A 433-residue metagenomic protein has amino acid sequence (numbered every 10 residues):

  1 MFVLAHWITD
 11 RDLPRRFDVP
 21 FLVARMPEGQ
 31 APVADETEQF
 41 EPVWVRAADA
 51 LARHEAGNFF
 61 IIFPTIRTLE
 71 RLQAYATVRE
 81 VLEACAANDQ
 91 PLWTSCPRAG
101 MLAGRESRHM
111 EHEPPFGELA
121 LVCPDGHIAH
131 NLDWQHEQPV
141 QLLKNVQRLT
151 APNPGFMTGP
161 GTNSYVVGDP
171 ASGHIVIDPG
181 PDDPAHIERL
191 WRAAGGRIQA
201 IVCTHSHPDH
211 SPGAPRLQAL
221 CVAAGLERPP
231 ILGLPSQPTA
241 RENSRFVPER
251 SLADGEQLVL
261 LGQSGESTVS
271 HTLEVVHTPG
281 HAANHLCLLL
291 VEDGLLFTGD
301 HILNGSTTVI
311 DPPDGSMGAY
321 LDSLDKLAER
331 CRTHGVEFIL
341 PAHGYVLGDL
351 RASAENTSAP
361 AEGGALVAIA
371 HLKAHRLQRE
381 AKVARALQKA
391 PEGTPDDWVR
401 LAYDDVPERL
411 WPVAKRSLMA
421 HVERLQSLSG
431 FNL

Functional and structural regions predicted by a protein language model:
M1-R16, P20-V23, L232, V247 (+2 more regions): Active-site-adjacent scaffolding segments
F2-A5, P20-R25, V33-F59: NUDIX/MutT-family hydrolases
A50, S172-V176, P181-D183, E249 (+1 more regions): Metallo-beta-lactamase
F63-A74, V78-A129: Core RNA-modification/binding signature centered on pseudouridine synthases
H127-Q135, R385-L433: C-terminal regulatory/interaction regions
L132-G196, C287-N304: Conserved beta-strand hairpin/beta-sheet module of binuclear metal-dependent hydrolase folds, prominently
P160, P181-H271: Active-site HxH/HxHxD metal-binding segment of metal-dependent hydrolases
T204-H210, H281, H343, H421: Histidine-centered divalent metal-coordination motifs
